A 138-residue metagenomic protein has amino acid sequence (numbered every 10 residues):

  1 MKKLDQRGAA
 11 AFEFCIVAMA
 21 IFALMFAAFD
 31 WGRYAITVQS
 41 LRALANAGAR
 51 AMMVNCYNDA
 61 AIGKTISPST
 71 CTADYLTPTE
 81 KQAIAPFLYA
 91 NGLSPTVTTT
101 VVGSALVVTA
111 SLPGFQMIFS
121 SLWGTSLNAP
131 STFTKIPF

Functional and structural regions predicted by a protein language model:
M1-R7: N-terminal leader/signal peptides at the extreme start of proteins
A10-D30: Alpha-helical hydrophobic helix detector
A11, C15, A45-M52: Small-residue (primarily alanine) positions within well-ordered alpha-helices, especially packing/interaction faces
I16, R33-I36, C56: Short coil/turn residues that cap or connect secondary-structure elements
D30-R42: Membrane-proximal amphipathic alpha-helices that sit immediately adjacent to an N-terminal transmembrane/signal-anchor
V38, A47-F138: Short, conserved structural patches
